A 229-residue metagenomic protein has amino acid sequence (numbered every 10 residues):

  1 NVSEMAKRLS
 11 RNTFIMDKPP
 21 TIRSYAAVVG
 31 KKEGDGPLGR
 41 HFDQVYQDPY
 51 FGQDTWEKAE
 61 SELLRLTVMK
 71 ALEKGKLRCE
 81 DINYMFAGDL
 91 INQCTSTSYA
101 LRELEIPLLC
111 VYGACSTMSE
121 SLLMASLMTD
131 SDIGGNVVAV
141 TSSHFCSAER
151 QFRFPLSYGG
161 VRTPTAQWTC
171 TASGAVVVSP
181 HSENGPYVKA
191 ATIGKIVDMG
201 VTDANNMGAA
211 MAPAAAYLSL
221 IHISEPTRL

Functional and structural regions predicted by a protein language model:
V2-E57, F154-L220: Condensing-enzyme catalytic core mediating Claisen C-C bond formation in acyl metabolism
I22, W56-C115, R228: Conserved beta-ketoacyl condensing-enzyme motif
R23, A87-G88, V137-S143: Short beta-strand segments
L38-H41, T97-P107, T129-S131, F152-V161: A glycine- and small-aliphatic-rich helix-loop capping segment at beta-alpha/alpha-beta transitions that lines
S61-L72, M118-L122, M211-L220: Short, hydrophobic/amphipathic alpha-helical packing segments that form internal helix faces or helix-helix interfaces
Q93-T95, F145-R150, I196-G200: Short, well-ordered, mixed-charge alpha-helical segments that flank or form enzyme active sites
Y112-A139, V178, P213: Active-site-proximal alpha-helical scaffold in enzymes
I221-L229: Residue-level detector of conserved catalytic or cofactor/ligand-binding positions in enzyme active sites
